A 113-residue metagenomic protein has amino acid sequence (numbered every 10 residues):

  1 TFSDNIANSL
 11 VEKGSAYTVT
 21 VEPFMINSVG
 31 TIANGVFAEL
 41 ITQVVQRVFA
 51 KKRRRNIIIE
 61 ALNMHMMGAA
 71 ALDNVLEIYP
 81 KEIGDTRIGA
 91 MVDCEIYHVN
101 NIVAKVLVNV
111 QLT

Functional and structural regions predicted by a protein language model:
T1-F24: Non-catalytic linker/capping segments at the edges of enzyme domains
S3-D4, I58-E60, A90: Short, basic and Ser/Thr-rich N-terminal targeting/leader segments
I6-N8, K52, A61-M67, L107-T113: A general structural signal for short secondary-structure boundary/capping elements
E12-T18, A61, V75-E77, M91 (+1 more regions): Intrinsic-disorder/low-complexity, polar/charged segments enriched in Ser/Thr/Lys/Arg/Asp/Glu/Gln
A16-Q43, K51: A conserved, well-ordered hydrophobic junction motif at loop->secondary-structure transitions
T18-T20, N63-H65, Y79-K81, E95 (+1 more regions): Residue-level recognition of well-ordered beta-strand positions that form the cores of beta-sheet-rich folds across
V29, V45-L76, E82: Hydrophobic beta-strand-centered segment that forms part of the acyl-chain substrate-binding groove
A70-L72, I83-T113: HotDog/MaoC-like acyl-thioester-processing domains
